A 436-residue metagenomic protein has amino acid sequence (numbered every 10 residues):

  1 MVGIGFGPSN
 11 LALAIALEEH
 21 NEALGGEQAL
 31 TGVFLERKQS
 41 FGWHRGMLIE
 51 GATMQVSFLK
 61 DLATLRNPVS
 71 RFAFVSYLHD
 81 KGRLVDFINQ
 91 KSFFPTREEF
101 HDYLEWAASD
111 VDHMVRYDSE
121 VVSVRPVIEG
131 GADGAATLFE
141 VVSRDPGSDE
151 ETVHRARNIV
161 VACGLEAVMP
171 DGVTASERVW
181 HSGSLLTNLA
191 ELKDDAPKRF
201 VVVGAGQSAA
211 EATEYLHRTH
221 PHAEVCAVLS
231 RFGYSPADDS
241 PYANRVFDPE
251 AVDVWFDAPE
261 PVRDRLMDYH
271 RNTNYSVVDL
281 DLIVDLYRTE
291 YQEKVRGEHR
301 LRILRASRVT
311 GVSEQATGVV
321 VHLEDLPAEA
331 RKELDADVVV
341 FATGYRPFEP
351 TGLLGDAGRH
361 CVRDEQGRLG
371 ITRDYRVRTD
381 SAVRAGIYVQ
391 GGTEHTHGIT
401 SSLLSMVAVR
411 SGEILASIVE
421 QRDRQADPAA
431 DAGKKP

Functional and structural regions predicted by a protein language model:
M1-Q39, R45, V85-Q207, E211-P436: Flavin (primarily FAD) cofactor-binding/catalytic cores of flavoenzymes
G42-R66, N244-D248, V278: Glycine-rich phosphate-binding loop and adjoining beta1-alpha1-beta2 segment of Rossmann-like nucleotide-binding folds
I49, Y77, S176: Short, flexible, mixed-charge acidic loops at enzyme active sites
T53-D86, G134, A251-R263: Flavin (FAD/FMN) cofactor-binding and adjacent substrate-gating region of FAD-dependent oxidoreductase domains
